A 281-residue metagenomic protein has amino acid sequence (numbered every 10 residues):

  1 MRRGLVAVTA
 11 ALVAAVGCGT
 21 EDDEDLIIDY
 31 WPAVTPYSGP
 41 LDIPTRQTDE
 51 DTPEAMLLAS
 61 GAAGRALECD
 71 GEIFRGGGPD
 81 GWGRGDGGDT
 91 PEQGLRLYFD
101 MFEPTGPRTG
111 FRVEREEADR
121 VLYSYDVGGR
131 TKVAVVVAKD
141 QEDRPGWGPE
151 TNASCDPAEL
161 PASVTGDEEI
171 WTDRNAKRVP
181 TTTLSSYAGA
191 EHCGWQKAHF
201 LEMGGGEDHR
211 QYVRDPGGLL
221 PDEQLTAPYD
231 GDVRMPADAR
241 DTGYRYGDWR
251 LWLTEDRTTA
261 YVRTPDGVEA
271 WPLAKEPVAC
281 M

Functional and structural regions predicted by a protein language model:
M1-A10: N-terminal export and membrane-targeting signals
A11-L12, F102: Alpha-helix boundary/capping residues
V13-G17: C-terminal motif of bacterial Sec signal peptides marking the signal peptidase cleavage site
D22-A118, A162-H199: Extracytoplasmic low-complexity, Pro/Thr/Ser/Ala/Gly-rich segments that lie immediately after a secretion/anchoring
M101-D167, Y212-M281: Extracytosolic low-complexity repeat regions of secreted or lipid-anchored proteins
C193-Y212: Conserved, compact domain cores that house catalytic/ligand-binding motifs in diverse enzymes and effector modules
